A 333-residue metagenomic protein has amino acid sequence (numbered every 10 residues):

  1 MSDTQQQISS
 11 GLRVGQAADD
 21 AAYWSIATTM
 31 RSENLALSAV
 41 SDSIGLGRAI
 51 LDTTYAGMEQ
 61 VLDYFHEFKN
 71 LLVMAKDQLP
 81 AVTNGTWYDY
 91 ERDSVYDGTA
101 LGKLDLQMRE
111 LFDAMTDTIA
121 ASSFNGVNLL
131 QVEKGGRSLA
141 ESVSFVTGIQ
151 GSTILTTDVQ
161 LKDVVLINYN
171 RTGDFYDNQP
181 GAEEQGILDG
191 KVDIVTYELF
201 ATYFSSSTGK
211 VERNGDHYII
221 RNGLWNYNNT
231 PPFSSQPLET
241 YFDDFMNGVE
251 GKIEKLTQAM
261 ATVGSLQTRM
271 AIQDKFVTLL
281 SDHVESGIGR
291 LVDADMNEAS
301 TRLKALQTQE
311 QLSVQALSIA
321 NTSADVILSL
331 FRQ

Functional and structural regions predicted by a protein language model:
S2, S9, R13-H283, G289-D293 (+2 more regions): Amphipathic alpha-helical coiled-coil/heptad-repeat segments
